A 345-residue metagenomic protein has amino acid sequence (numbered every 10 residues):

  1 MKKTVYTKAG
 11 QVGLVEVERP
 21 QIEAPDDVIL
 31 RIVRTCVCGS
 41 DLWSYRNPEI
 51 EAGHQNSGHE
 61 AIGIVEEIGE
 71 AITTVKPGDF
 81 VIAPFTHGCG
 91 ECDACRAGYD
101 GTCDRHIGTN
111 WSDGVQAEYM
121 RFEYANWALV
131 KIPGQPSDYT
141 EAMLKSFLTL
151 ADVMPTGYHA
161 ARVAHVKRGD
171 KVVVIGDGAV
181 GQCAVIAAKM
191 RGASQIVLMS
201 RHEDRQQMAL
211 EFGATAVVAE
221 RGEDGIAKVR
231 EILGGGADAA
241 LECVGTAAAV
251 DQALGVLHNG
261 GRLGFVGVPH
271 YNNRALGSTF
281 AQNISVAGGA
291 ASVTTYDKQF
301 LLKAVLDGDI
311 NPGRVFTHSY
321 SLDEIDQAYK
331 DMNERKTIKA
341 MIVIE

Functional and structural regions predicted by a protein language model:
K3, G235, A247, D251-G255 (+1 more regions): C-terminal hydrophobic helical "lid"/dimerization subdomain of Rossmann-like NAD(P)H-dependent oxidoreductases
P20-T35, P48-R96, D113, P133-T140: Glycine-rich beta-strand-centered segment in the early N-terminal region that forms part of a ligand/cofactor-binding
P84, L241-C243, I344: Short, well-ordered coil/turn residues at beta-beta hairpins and beta-strand->alpha-helix junctions within
C89-I175: NAD(P)H dinucleotide-binding glycine-rich loop of Rossmann-like/cofactor-binding domains, especially the beta1-alpha1
D138-E223, A227, A239: Mid-domain Rossmann-like dinucleotide-binding core that forms the NAD(H)/NADP(H) cofactor-binding site
A164-R168, R191, E203, Q207-A287 (+1 more regions): Glycine-rich cofactor phosphate-binding loops and adjacent beta1-alpha1 units of small-molecule cofactor enzyme domains
R262, R274-R314: Rossmann-fold dehydrogenase core element
